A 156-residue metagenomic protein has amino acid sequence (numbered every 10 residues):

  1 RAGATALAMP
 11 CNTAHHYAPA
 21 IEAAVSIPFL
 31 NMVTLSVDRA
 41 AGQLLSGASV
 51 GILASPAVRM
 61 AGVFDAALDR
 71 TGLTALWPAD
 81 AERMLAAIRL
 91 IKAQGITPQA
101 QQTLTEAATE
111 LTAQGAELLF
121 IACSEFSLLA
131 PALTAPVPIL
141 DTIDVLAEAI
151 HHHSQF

Functional and structural regions predicted by a protein language model:
R1-F156: Non-catalytic structural scaffold of enzyme domains
